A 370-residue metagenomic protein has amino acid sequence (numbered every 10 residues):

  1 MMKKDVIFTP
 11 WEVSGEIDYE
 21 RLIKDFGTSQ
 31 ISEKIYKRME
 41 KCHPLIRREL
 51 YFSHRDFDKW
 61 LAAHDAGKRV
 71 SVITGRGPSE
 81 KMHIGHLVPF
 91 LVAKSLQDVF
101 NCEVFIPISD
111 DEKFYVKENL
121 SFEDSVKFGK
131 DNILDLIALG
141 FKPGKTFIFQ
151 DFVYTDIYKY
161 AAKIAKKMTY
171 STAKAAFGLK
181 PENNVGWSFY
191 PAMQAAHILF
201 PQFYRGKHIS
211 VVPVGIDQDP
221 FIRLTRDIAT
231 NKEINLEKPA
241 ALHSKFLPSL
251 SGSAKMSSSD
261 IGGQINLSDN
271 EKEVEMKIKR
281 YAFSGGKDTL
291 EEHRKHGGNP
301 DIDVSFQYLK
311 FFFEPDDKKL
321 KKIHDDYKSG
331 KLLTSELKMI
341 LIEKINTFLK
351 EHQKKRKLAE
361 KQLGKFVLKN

Functional and structural regions predicted by a protein language model:
M1-R76, S210, R226-K279, G285-H296 (+1 more regions): Non-catalytic terminal extensions that flank enzyme cores
M1-S71, P78-F200, K354: N-terminal Rossmann-like or analogous alpha/beta NTP/dinucleotide-binding catalytic cores that position adenine
R76-M82, G178-N183, S210-V214, H293-G297: A short glycine/serine-rich beta->alpha loop
H83, L136, D217, S253 (+1 more regions): Divalent metal-coordination and catalytic microenvironments
G85-V88, P220, P300, V304: A generic structural signal for residues located within well-ordered alpha-helices of large catalytic or ligand-binding
S125, F221, L337: Hydrophobic (often cysteine-bearing) scaffold residues that line and stabilize catalytic clefts of nucleotide/cofactor
P143-S251, K255-Q264, V274, D303: Positively charged, phosphate-engaging catalytic surfaces used for nucleic-acid and nucleotide handling
